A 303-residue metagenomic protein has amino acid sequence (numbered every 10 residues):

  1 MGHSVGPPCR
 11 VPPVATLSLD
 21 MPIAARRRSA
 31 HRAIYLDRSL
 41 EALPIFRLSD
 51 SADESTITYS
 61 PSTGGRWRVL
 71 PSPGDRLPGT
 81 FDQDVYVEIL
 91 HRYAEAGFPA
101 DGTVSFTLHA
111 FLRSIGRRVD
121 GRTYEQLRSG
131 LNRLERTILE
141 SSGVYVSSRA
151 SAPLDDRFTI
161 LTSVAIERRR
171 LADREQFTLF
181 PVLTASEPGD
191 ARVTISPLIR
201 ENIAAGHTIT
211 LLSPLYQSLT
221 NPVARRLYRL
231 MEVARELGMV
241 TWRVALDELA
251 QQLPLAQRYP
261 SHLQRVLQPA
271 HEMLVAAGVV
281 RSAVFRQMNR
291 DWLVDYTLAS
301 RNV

Functional and structural regions predicted by a protein language model:
G2-V303: Charged, alpha-helix-forming regions
